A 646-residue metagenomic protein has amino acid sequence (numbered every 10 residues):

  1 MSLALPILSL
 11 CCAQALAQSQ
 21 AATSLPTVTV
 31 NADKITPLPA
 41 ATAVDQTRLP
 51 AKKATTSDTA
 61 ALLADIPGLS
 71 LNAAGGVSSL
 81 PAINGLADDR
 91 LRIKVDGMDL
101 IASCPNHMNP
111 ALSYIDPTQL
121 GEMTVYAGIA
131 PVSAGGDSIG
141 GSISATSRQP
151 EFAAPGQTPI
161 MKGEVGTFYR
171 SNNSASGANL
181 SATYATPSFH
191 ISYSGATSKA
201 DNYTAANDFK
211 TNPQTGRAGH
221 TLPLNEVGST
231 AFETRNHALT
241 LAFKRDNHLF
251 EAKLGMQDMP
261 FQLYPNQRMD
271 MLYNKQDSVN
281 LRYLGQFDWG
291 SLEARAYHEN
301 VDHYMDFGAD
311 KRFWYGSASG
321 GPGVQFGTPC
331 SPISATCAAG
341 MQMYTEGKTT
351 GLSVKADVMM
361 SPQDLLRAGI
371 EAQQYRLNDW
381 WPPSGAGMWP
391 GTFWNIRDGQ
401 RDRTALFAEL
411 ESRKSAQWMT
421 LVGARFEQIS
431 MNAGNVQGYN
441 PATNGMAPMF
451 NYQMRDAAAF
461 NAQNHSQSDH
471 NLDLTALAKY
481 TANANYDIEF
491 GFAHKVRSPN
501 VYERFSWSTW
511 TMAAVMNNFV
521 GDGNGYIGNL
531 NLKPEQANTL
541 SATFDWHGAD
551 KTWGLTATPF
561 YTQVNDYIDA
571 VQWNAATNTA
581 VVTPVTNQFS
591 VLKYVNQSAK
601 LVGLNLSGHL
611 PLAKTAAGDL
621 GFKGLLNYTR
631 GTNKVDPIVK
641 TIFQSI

Functional and structural regions predicted by a protein language model:
L25, P223-L377, S541, K551-T556: Outer-membrane beta-barrel domain signature, strongest for Gram-negative TonB-dependent receptors and also present
P26-L62, L80, D88, M98: N-terminal periplasmic "start-of-domain" segments of outer-membrane beta-barrel proteins
A60-A102, A127-G128: Extracytoplasmic beta-strand/coil segments of soluble accessory domains associated with Gram-negative outer-membrane
L100-G128: Short acidic/polar hinge/loop motifs at secondary-structure boundaries that mediate gating or recognition
E151, P159-I160, G166, R170-G177 (+1 more regions): Periplasmic-side early beta-strands and strand-to-turn transitions of outer-membrane beta-barrels
A205-V227, D306-Q342, W380-W394, M431-S466 (+3 more regions): Solvent-exposed loop segments that connect transmembrane elements
M269-D288, T345-G347, N395-R403, Q453-L477 (+4 more regions): Outer-membrane beta-barrel signature, preferentially recognizing the C-terminal barrel domain of Gram-negative
P362, R367, R413-T420, Q428-I429 (+2 more regions): Gram-negative outer-membrane beta-barrel transporters
